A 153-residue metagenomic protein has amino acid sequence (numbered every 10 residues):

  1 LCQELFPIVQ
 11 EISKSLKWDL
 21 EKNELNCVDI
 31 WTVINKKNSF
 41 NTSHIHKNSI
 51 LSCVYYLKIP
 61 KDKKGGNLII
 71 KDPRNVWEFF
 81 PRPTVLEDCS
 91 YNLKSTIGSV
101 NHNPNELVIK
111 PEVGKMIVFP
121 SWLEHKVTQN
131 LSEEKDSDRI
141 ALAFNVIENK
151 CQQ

Functional and structural regions predicted by a protein language model:
L1-H46: Signature of the catalytic double-stranded beta-helix
W31-V118, T128, D136-D138, E148-Q152: Catalytic core of non-heme Fe(II) oxygenases with the double-stranded beta-helix
L131: Short beta-strand-plus-loop segments that form exposed binding edges in beta-rich domains
N145: An acidic/histidine-cluster motif and surrounding catalytic segment that typifies divalent-metal-assisted enzyme active
